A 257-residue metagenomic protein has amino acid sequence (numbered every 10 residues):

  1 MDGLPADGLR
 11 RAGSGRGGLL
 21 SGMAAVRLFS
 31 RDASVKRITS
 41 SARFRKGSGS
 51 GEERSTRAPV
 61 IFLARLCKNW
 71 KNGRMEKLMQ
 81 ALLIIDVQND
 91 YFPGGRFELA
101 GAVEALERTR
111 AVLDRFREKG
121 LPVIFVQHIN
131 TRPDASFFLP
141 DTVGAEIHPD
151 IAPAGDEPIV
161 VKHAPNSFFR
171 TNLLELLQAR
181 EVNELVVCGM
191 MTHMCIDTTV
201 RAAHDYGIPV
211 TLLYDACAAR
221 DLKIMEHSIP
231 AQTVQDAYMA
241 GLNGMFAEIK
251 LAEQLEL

Functional and structural regions predicted by a protein language model:
M1-R11: Extreme N-terminal basic, low-complexity initiation segments that serve as generic localization/processing leaders
R11, R27-S50, R54-R57, C67-W70: Low-acidity, Ser/Thr- and Arg-rich intrinsically disordered low-complexity segments
I61-L78: Short, Lys/Arg-enriched N-terminal segments with co-localized hydrophobic residues within the first ~10-30 amino acids
E76-A81, R108-K119, S136-L257: Active-site-adjacent betaalpha module
L82-Q88: N-terminal nucleotide-binding beta1-loop-alpha1 segment
F92-A102, H227-S228: Acidic/histidine-rich helix-loop elements that form or flank divalent-metal/phosphate-binding sites at the catalytic
F116-T131: Von Willebrand factor
